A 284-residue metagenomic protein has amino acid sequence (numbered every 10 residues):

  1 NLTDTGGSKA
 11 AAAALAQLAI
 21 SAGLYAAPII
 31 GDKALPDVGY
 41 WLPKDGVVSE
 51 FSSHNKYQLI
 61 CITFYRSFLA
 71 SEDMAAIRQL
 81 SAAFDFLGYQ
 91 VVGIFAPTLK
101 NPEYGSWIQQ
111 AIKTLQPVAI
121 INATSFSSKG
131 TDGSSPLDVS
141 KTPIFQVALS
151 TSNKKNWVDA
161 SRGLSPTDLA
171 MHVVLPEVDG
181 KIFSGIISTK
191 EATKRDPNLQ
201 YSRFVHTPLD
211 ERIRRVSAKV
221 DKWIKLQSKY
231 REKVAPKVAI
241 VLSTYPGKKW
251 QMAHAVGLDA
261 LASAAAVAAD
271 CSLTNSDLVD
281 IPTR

Functional and structural regions predicted by a protein language model:
N1-R284: An N-terminal assembly and electron-transfer interface module characteristic of large anaerobic redox and radical
